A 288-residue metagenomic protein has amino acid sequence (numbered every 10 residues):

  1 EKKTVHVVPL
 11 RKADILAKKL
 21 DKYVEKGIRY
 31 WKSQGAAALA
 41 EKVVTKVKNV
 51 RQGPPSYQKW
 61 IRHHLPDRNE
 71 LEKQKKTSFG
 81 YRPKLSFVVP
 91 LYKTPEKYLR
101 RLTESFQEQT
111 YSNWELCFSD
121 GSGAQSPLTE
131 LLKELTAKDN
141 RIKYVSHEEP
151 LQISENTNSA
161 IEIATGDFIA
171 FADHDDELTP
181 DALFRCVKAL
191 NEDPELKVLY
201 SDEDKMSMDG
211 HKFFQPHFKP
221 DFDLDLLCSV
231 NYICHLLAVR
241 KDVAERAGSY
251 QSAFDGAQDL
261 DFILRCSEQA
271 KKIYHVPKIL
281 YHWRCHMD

Functional and structural regions predicted by a protein language model:
A36-S105: N-proximal low-complexity "stem/linker" segments adjacent to membrane-targeting elements
T103-N113, E192: Short, acidic, metal-binding catalytic loop of nucleotide-sugar glycosyltransferases
S112, D120-L131, E149, D173: A conserved acidic beta->alpha catalytic loop
H147-A164, R185: Glycine-rich, basic loop-to-helix element that forms the pyrophosphate-binding segment of sugar-nucleotide handling
S154, E162, F213-A238, D242: A recurrent flexible, glycine/aromatic-enriched loop bordering the glycosyltransferase active site that acts as
I169: Short aromatic/hydrophobic "clamp" motif used to bind/position activated sugar donors
E177, D181-F213, C285-H286: Conserved donor NDP-sugar-binding/catalytic core segment of glycosyltransferases
D255-F262: Acidic donor-binding loop at a coil-to-helix junction in glycosyltransferase catalytic cores that engages
